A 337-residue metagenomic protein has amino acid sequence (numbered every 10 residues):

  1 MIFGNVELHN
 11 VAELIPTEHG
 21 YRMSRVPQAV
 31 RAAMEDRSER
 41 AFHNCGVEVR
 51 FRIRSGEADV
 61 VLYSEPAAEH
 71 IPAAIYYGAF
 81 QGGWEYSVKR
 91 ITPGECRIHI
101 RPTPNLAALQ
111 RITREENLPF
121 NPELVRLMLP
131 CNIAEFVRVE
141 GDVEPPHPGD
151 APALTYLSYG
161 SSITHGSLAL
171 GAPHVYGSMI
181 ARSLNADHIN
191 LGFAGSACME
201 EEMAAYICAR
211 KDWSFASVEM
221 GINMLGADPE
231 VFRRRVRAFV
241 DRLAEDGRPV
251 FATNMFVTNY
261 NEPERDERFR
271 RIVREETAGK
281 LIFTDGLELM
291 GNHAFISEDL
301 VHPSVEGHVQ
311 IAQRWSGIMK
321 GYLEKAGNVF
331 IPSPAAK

Functional and structural regions predicted by a protein language model:
M1-T155, S316, K320-K337: N-terminal secretory targeting modules
D36-E39, G192-S196: Short, flexible loop segments at the rims of nucleotide/cofactor-binding pockets, characterized by
F42, S55, E201-K337: Alpha-helical cap/lid subdomain in secreted, periplasmic, or secretory-pathway luminal O-acyl-processing enzymes
V60, Y159-G160, T253: Short hydrophobic segments within beta-strands
P119, V125-A194, E202-D212: Serine-esterase "nucleophile elbow" of acetyl-processing enzymes
T164-H165, G195, M224, V257: Active-site micro-motifs of SAM-dependent methyltransferase domains
